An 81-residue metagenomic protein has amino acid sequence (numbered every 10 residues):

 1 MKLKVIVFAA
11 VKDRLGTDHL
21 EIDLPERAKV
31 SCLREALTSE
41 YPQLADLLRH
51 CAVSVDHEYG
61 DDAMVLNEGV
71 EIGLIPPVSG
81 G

Functional and structural regions predicted by a protein language model:
M1-G80: Ubiquitin-like/PB1-type beta-grasp interaction modules and other compact soluble beta-rich domains
